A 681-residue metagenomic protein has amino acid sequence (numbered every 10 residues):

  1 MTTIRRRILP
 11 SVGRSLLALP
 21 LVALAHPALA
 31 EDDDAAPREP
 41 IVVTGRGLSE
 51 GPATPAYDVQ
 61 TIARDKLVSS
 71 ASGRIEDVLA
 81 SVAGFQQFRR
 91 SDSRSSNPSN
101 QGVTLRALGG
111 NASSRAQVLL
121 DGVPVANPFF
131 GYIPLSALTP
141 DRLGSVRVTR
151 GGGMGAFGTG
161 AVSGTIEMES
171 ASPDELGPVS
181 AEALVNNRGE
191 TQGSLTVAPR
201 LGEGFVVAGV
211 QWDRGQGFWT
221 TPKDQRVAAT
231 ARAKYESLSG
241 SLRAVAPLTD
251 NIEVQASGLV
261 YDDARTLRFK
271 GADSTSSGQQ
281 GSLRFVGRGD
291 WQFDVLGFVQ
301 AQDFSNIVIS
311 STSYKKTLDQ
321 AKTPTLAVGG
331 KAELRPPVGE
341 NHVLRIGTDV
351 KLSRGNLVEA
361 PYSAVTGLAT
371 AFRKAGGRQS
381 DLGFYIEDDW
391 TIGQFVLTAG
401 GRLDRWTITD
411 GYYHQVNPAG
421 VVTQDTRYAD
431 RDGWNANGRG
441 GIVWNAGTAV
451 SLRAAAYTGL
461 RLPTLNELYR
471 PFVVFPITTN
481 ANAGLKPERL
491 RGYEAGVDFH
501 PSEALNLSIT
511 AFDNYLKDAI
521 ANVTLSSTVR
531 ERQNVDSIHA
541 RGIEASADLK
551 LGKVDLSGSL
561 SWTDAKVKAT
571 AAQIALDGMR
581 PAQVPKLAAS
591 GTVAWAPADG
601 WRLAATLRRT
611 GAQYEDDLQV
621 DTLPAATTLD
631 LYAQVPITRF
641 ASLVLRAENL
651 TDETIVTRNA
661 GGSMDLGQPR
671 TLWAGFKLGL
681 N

Functional and structural regions predicted by a protein language model:
T2, L9-P10, A30, A198 (+5 more regions): Conserved C-terminal beta-signal and adjacent last beta-strands/turns of outer-membrane beta-barrel proteins
E76, A80-V123: Extracytoplasmic beta-strand/coil segments of soluble accessory domains associated with Gram-negative outer-membrane
V123-R150: Short acidic/polar hinge/loop motifs at secondary-structure boundaries that mediate gating or recognition
M154-G155, E167-E169, D174-G177, E182-L184 (+2 more regions): Periplasmic-side early beta-strands and strand-to-turn transitions of outer-membrane beta-barrels
G271-G289, D319-V328, R373-D381, T426-G441 (+7 more regions): Outer-membrane beta-barrel signature, preferentially recognizing the C-terminal barrel domain of Gram-negative
A301-S305, I309, R354-V365, T407-V422 (+8 more regions): Surface-exposed extracellular loop regions of Gram-negative outer-membrane beta-barrel proteins, predominantly
E340, T391-L397, R405, L505-L516 (+2 more regions): Gram-negative outer-membrane beta-barrel transporters
V343-G447, L462, L576: Signature of Gram-negative outer-membrane beta-barrel scaffolds
